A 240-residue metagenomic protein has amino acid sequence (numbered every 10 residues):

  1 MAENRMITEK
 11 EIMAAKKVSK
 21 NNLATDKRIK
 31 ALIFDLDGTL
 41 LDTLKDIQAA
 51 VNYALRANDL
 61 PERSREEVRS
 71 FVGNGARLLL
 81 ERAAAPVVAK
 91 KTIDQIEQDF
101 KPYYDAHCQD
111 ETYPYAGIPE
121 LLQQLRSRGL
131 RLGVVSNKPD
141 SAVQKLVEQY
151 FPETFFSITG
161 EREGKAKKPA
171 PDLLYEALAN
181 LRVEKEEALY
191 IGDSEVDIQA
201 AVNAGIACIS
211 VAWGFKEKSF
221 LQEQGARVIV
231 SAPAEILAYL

Functional and structural regions predicted by a protein language model:
A2-F34: Non-catalytic pre-domain segments flanking phosphatase-related domains
N21-S70: Active-site neighborhood of HAD-like aspartate-dependent phosphohydrolases
R28, A106-V134, D140-E148, P171: Short, acidic loop-to-helix structural element flanking the phosphoryl-transfer center in phosphate-processing enzymes
A54-L55, G75-A89, L146, A177-L178: Helix-loop "lid/cap" segments that line or gate small-molecule binding pockets
E81-E120, R128: Metal-dependent phosphoesterase signature
D110-Y113, P139-L189, E195-A204, K218-F220: Substrate-recognition "cap/lid" segment bordering the active-site pocket of phosphatases
V228-A232: Short acidic-hydrophobic, aromatic-tinged amphipathic segments that line or gate anion-handling sites
